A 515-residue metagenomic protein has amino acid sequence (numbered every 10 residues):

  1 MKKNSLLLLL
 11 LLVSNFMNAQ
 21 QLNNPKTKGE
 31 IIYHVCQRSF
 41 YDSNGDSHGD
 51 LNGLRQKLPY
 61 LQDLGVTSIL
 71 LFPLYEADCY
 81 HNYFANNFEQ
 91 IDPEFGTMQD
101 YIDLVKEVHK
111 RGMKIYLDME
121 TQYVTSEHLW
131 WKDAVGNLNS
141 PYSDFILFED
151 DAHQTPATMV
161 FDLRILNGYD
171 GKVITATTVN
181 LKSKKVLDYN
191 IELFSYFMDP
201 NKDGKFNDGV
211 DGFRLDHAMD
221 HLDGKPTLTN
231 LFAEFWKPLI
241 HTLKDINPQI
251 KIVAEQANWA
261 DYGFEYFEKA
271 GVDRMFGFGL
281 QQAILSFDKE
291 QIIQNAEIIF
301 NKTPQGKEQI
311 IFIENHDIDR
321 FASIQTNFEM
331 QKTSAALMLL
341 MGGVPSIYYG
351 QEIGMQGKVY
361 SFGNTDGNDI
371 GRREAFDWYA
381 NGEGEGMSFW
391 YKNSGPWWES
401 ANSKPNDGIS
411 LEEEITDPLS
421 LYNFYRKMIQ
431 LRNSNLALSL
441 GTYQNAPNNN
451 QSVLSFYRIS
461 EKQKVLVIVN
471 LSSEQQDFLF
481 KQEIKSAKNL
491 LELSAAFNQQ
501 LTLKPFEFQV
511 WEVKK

Functional and structural regions predicted by a protein language model:
M1-Q21: Bacterial Sec-dependent N-terminal signal peptides
Q21-I31, C36-G49, Q56-T67, L74-N207 (+2 more regions): Substrate-binding/active-site clefts of carbohydrate-active enzymes
V35, L61, L71, F88 (+9 more regions): Conserved, mostly hydrophobic/aromatic
K57, D100, L104, V186-N201 (+6 more regions): Alpha-helical packing segments of well-folded alpha/beta enzyme cores
V105-H109, M113, Y123, H128-N137 (+7 more regions): Active-site-proximal helices and loops of the catalytic beta/alpha 8
N315, I324-V465, L471-Q476: Loop/helix patches that line or flank the sugar-binding groove of alpha-linked glycan CAZymes
Q475-L493: Beta-strand-rich binding/interaction modules
N498-K515: C-terminal beta-strand-rich structural cap/linker in extracellular carbohydrate-active enzymes
